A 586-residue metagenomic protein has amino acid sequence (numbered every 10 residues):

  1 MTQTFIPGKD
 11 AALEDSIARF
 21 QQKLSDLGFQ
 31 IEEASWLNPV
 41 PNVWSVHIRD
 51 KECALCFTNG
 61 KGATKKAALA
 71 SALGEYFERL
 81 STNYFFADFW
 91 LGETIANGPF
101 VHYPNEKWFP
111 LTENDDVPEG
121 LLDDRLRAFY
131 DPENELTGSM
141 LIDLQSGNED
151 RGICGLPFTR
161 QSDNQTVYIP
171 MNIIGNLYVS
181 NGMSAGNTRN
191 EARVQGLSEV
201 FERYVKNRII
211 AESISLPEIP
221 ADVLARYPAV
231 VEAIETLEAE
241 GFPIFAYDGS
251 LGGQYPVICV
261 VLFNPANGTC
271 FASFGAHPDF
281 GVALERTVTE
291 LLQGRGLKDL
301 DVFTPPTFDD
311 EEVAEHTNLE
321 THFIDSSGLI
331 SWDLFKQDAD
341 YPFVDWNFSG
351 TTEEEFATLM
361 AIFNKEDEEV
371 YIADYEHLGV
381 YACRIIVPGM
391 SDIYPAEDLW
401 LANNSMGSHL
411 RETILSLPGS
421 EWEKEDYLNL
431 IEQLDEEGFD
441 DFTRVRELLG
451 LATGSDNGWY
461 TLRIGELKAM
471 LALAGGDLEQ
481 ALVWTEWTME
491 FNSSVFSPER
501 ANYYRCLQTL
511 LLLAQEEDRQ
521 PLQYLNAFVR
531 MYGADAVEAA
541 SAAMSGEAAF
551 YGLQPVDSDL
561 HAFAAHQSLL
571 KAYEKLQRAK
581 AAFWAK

Functional and structural regions predicted by a protein language model:
M1-K586: Helix-biased "structured C-terminal domain" signature
